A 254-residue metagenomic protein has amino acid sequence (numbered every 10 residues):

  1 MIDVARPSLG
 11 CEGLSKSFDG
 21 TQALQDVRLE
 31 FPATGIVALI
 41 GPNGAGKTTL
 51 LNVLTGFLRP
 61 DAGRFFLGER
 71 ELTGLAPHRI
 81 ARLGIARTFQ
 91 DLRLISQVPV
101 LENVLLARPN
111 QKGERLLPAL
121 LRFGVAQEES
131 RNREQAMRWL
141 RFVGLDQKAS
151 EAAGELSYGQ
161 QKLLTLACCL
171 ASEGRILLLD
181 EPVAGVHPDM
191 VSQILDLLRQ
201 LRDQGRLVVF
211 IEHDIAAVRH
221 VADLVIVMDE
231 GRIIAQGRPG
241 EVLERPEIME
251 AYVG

Functional and structural regions predicted by a protein language model:
I40-P42: The feature captures the beta-strand-to-loop junction immediately N-terminal to the Walker
T55: Helix-to-loop junction immediately C-terminal to a conserved catalytic motif
L116-K148, D196-R199: Conserved ABC ATPase "signature" region
C169-L170: ABC ATPase C-loop
L177-E181: Catalytic Walker B motif of ABC-type/P-loop ATPase nucleotide-binding domains
V218-H220: A short, surface-exposed alpha-helical micro-motif characterized by mixed small hydrophobic and charged/polar residues
